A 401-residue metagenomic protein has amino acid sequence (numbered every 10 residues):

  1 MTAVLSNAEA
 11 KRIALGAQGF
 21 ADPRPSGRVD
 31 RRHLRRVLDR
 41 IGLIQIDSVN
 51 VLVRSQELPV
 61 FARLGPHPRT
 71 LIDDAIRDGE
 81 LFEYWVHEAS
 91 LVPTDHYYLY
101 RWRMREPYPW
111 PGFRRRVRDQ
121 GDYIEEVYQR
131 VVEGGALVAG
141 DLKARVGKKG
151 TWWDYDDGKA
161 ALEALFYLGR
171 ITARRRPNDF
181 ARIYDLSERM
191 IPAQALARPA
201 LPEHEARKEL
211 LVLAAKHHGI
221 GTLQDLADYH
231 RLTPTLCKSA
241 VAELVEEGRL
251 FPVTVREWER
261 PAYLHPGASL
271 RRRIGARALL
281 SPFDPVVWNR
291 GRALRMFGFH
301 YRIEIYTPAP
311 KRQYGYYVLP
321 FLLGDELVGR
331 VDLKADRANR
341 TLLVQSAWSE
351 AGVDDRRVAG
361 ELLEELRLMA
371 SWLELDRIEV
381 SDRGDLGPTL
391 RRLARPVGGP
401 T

Functional and structural regions predicted by a protein language model:
M1-L279, D284-R292, F299-I303, P308-Q313 (+2 more regions): Long, low-complexity intrinsically disordered regions
